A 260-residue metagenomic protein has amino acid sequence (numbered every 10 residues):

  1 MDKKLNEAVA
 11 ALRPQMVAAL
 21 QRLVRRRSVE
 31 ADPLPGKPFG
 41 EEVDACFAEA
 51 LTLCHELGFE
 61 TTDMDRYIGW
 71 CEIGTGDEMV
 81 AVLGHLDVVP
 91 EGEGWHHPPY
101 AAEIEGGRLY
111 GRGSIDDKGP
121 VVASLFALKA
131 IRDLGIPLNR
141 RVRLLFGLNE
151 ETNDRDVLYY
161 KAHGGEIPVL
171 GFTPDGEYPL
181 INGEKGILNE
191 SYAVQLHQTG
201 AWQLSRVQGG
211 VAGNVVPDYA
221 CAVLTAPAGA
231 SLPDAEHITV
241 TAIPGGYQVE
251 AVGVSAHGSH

Functional and structural regions predicted by a protein language model:
M1-L83, V89-E91: N-terminal helical capping/dimerization or prosegment-like subdomains of hydrolases acting on amide or phosphate bonds
Q21, L51, V122-K129, L158 (+2 more regions): Predominant activation on well-ordered alpha-helical scaffold segments within soluble catalytic domains
A48-G58, L125, R132, A193 (+1 more regions): Class I S-adenosyl-L-methionine
T61, A102, V240-A242: A structural signal for short hydrophobic beta-strand segments in well-ordered beta-sheet cores
T62-D65, G111, L144, F172-P174 (+1 more regions): General beta-strand structural signal in soluble alpha/beta enzymes
E72, G147, T225: Short hydrophobic/aromatic beta-strand micro-patches that form the beta-sheet surface supporting nucleotide- or nucleic
M79-F146, T152, E166, Q248: Active-site metal-coordination/substrate-binding segment of hydrolases, especially metallo-dependent peptidases
E151, V157-H260: Midchain, well-structured core segments that form catalytic/ion-binding scaffolds
